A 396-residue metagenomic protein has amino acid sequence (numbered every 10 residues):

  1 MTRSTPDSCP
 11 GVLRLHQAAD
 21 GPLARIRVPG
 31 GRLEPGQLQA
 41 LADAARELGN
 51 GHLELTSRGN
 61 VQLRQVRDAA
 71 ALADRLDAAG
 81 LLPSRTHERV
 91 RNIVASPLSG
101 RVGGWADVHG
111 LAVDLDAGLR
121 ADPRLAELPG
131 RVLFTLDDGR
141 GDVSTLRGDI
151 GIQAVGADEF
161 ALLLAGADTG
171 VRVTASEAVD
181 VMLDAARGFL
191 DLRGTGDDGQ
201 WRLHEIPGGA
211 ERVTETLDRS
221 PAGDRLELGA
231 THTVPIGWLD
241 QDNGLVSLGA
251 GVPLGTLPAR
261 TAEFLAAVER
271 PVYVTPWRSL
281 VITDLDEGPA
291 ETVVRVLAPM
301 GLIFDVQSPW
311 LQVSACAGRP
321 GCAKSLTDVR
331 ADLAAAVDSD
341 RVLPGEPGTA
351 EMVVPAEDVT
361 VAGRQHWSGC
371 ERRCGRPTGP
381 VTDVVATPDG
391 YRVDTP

Functional and structural regions predicted by a protein language model:
T2, G21-L163, D168, R172-S176 (+2 more regions): Small-residue-enriched alpha-helical segments and adjacent helix-cap loops that form tight helix-helix packing
R3-Q17, F304: Intrinsic, low-complexity N-terminal interaction/targeting segments
R14-Q17, G237-D242: Short boundary motifs at domain starts and secondary-structure transition points
Q153-T233, E263: An acidic, glycine-/histidine-flanked metal-binding catalytic module
G223-W238, F304-W310: Long, charged amphipathic helices and adjacent flexible linkers at domain junctions
G244-V246: Long, contiguous internal "core" modules enriched in hydrophobic/ aromatic residues
